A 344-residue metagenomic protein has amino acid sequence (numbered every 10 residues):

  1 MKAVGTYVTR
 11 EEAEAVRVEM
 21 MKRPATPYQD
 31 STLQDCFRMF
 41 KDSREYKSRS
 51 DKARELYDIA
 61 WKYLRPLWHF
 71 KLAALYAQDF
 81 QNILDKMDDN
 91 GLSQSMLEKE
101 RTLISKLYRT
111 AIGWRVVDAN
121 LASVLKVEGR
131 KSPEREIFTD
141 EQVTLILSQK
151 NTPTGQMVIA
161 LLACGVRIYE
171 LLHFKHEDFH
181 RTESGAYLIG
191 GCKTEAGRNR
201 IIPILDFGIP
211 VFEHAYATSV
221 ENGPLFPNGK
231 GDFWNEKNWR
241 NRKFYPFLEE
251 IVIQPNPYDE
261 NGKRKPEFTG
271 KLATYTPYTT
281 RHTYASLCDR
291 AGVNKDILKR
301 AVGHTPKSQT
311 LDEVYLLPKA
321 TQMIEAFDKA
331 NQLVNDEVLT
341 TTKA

Functional and structural regions predicted by a protein language model:
M1-D30: Short, surface-exposed polybasic/aromatic micro-patch for ligand or macromolecular engagement
G5, K41-V116, S132, D232-N241 (+1 more regions): N-terminal core-binding DNA-recognition domain of tyrosine site-specific recombinases/integrases
L75, P257-A291: Short basic/aromatic active-site micro-motif
L97-E100, G113, V117-I168, L172 (+2 more regions): Basic, Lys/Arg- and aromatic-enriched nucleic-acid-binding interface segment
K126, P133-E136, D140-E141, C164 (+2 more regions): Conserved tyrosine-mediated DNA breakage-rejoining catalytic core shared by Y-recombinases
D178-E183, T274, V293-E313, L339: Short, polar N-cap/turn motifs at the start of nucleic acid-interacting alpha helices
T194-H214, N222-F247: C-terminal catalytic core of Y-nucleophile DNA break-rejoin enzymes
E195, N228-G231, Q254-N261, E267 (+2 more regions): C-terminal secondary-structure termini that scaffold catalytic or DNA-interacting sites
